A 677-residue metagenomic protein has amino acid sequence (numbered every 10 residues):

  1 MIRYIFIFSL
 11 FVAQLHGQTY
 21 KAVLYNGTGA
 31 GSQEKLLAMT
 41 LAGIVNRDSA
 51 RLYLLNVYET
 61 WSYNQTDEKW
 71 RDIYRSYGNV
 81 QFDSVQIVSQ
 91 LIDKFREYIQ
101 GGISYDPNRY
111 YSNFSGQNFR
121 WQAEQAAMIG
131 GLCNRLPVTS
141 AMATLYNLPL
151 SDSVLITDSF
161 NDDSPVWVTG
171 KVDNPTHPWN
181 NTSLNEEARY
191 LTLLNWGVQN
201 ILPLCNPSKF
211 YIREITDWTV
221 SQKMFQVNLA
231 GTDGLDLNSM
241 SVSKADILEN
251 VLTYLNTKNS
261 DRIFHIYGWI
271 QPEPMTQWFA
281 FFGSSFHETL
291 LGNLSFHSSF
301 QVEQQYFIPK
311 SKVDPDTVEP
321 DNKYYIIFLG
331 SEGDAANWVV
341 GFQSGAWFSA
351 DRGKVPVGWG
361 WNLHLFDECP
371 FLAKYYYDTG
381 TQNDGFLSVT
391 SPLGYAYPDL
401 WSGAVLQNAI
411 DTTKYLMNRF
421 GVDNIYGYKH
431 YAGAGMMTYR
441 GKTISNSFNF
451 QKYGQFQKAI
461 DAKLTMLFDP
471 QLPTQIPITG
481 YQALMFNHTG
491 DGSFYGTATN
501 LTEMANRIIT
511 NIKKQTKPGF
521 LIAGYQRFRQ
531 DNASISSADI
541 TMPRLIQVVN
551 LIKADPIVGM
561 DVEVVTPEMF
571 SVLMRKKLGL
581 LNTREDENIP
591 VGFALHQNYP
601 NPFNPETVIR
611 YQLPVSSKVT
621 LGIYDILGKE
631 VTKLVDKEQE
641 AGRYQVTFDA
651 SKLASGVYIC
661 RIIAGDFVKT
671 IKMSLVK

Functional and structural regions predicted by a protein language model:
I2-A13: Sec-dependent N-terminal signal peptides
Q18-Q304: Preference for solvent-exposed, low-hydrophobicity sequence contexts
N250-D261, I266-Y267, I326, S331-K354 (+3 more regions): Catalytic grooves of carbohydrate-active enzymes
L294-Y377: Active-site beta->alpha N-cap acidic-glycine motif
G360-D423: Substrate-binding cleft of extracellular glycoside hydrolase catalytic domains
L581-Y599, F603-I623, Q645-A650, A664: Glycine-centered coil/turn sites that cap beta-strands in beta-rich domains
K633, K637, T647, S651-K677: C-terminal tail/sorting-segment detector
